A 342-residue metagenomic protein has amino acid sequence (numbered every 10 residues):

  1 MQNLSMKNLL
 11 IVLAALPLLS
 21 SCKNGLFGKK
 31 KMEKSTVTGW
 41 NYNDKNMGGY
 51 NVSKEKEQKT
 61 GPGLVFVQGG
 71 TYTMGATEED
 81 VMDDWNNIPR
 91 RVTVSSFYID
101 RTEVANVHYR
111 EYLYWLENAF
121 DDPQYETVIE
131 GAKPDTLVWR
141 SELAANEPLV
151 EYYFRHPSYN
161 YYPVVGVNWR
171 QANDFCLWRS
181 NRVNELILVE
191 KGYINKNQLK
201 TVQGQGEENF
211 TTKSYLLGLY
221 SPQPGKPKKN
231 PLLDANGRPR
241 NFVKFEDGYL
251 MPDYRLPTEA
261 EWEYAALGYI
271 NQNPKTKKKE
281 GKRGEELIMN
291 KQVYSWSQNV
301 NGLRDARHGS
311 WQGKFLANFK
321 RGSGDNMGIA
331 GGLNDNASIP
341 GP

Functional and structural regions predicted by a protein language model:
Q2-L10: Bacterial N-terminal signal peptides that target proteins for export
L9-P17: Sec-dependent N-terminal signal peptides
S20-S21: C-terminal motif of bacterial Sec signal peptides marking the signal peptidase cleavage site
L26-K45, F66-V67, T73, E78 (+3 more regions): Functional-site microenvironments in short loops/helix caps that host divalent-cation chemistry
N46-S53: Basic K/R-rich, polyanion-interacting modules in nucleoproteins and related proteins
K54-L149, N160-V183: A short glycine-rich, aromatic-capped structural motif
